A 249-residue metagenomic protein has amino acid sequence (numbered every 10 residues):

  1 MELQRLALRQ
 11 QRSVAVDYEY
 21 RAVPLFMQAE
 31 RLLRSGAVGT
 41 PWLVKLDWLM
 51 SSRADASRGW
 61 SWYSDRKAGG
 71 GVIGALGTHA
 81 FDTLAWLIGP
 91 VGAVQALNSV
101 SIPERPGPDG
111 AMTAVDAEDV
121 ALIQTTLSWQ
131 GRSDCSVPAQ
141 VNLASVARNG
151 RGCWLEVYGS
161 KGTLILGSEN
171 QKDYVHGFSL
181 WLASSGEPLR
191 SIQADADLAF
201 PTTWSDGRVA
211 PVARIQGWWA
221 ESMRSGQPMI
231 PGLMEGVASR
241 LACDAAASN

Functional and structural regions predicted by a protein language model:
M1-L6, A213: Beta-loop-alpha module in the N-terminal Rossmann-like domain of NAD(P)-dependent dehydrogenases, especially those
L3, A29, A245-A246: Aromatic/hydrophobic pocket-lining residues that form π-stacking "cages" and hydrophobic walls in ligand
R9, S13, R34, R132 (+2 more regions): C-terminal helix-rich "cap/oligomerization" subdomain common to oxidoreductases
Q10-A15, Y20-V115: Predominantly a Rossmann-like dinucleotide-binding segment in NAD(P)-dependent oxidoreductases
A68-G74, T202-A210: A short glycine-threonine-serine/GTX helix/turn-capping micro-motif
F81-H176, A213-S225, D244: Contiguous beta-strand/loop segments that form the cofactor/metal-binding neighborhood of enzyme cores
L155, Q171-R190, T202: Short polybasic amphipathic segments
S191-G207: C-terminal "lid/loop" region of Rossmann-like NAD(P)-dependent oxidoreductases
